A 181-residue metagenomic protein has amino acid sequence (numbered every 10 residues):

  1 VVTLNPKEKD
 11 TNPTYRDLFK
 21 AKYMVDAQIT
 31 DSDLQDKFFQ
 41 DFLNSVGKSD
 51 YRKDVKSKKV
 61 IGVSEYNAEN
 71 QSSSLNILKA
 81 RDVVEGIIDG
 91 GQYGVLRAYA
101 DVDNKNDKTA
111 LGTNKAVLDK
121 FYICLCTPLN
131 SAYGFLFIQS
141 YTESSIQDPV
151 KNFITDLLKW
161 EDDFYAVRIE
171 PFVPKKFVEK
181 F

Functional and structural regions predicted by a protein language model:
V1-A100, T142-F181: Terminal interaction module
D103-D107: A low-complexity, Ser/Thr/Gly/Pro-enriched, surface-exposed linker/loop concept that marks segments flanking
K108-P128, F177-E179: Catalytic micro-motifs at enzyme active sites that drive phosphoryl/nucleotidyl and oxygen chemistry
C126-Q139: Glycine-rich, often proline-containing surface loops adjacent to acidic residues and nearby aromatics that form
